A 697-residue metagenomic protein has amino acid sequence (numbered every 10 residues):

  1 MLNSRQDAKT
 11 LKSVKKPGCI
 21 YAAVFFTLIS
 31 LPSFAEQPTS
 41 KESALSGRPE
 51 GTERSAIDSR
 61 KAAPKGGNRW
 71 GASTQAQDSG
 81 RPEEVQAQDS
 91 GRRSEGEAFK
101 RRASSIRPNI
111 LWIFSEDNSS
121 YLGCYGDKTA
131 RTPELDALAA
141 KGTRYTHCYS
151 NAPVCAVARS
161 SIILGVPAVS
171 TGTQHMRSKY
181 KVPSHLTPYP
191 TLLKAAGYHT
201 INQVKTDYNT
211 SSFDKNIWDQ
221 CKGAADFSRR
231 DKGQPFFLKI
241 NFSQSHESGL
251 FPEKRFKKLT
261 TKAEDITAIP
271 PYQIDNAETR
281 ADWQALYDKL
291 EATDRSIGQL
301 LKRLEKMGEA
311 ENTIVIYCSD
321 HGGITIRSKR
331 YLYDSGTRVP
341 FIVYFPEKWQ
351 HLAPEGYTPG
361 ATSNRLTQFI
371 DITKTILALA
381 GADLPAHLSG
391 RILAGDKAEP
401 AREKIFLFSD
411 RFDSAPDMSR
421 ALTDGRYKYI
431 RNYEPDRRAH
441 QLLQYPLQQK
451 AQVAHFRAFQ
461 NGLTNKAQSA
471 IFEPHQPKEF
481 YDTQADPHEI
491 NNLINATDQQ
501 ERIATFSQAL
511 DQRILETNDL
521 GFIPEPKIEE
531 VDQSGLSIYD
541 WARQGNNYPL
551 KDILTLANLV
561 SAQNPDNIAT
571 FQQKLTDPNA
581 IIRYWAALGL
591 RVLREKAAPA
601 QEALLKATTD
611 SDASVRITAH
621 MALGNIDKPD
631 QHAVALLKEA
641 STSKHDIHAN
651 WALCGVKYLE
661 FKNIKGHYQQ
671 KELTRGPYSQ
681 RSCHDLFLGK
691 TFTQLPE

Functional and structural regions predicted by a protein language model:
Q6, Y21, Q37, Q75-Q77 (+1 more regions): Low-complexity, intrinsically disordered or signal/transmembrane-proximal segments
Q6-K15, G47, E53: Short, low-complexity, charge-dense intrinsically disordered segments
K9-L11, K15-P17, A87, R93 (+1 more regions): Short polybasic linear motifs
Y21-S30: Bacterial N-terminal signal peptides
S33-K41: Signal peptide processing junction and immediate N-terminal pro/mature segment of secreted/exported proteins
E36, W70, R81, G91-R93 (+3 more regions): Formylglycine-dependent sulfatase
E36-Q37, I106-P108, S115, R144 (+3 more regions): Long, internal low-complexity/basic segments
E42, R48, W70, Q75-Q77 (+3 more regions): Intrinsically disordered, low-complexity repeat/linker tracts enriched for polar/charged residues
